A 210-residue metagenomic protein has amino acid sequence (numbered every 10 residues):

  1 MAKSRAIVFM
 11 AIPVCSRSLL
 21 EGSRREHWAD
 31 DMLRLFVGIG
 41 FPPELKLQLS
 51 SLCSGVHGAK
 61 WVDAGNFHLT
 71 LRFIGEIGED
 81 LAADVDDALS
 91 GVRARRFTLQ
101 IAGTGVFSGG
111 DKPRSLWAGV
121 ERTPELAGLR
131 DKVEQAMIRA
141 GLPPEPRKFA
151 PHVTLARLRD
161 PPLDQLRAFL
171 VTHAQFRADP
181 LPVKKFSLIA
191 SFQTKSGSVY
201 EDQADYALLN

Functional and structural regions predicted by a protein language model:
M1-S4: Short alpha-helix boundary/capping segments
V8-F9, E21-D31: Short, Lys/Arg-enriched N-terminal segments with co-localized hydrophobic residues within the first ~10-30 amino acids
E26-N210: Histidine-dependent nucleotide/RNA phosphoesterase domain, centered on the 2H-phosphoesterase fold with its duplicated
